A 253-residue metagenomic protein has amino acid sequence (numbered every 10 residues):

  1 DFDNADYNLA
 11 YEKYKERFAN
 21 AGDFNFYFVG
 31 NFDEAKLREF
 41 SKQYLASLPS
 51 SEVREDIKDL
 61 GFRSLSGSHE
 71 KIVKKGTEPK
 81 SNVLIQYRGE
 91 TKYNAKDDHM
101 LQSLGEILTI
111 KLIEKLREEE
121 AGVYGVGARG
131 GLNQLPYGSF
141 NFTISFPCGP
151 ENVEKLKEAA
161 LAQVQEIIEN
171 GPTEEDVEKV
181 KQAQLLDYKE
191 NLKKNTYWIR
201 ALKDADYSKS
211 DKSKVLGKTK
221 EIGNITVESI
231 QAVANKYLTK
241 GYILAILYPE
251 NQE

Functional and structural regions predicted by a protein language model:
D1-R54, E120, V126-E253: Charge-rich, well-structured scaffold segments of protease-associated domains
V53-K111: His/Glu-based metal-binding/catalytic segments typifying zinc-dependent metallopeptidases
